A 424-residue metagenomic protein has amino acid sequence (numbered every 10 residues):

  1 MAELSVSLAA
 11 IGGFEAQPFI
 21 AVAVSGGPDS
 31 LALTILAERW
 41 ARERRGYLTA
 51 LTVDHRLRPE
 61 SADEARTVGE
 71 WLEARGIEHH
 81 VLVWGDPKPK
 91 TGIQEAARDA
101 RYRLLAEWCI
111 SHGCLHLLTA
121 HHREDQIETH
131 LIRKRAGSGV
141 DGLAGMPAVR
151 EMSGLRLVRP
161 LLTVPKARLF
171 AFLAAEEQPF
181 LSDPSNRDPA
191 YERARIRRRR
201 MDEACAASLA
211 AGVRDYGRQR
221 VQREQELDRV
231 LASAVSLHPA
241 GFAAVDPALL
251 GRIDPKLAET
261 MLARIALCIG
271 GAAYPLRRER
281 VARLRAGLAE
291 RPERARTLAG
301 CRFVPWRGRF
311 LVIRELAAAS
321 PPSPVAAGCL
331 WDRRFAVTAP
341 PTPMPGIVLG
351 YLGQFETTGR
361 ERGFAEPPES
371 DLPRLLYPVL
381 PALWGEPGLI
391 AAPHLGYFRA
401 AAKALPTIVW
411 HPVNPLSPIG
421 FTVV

Functional and structural regions predicted by a protein language model:
M1-R133, T163, A167-R168, A174 (+1 more regions): ATP-dependent adenylation/nucleotidyltransferase module used to activate substrates
L4-V6, I11-D29, Y47-T49, W84-D86 (+3 more regions): AMP-forming adenylation/ATP pyrophosphatase catalytic core
E15, G46, H112, D141 (+3 more regions): Structured loop/turn residues at beta-strand edges in well-structured enzyme cores
L57-A62, R187-A190, E293, E315: Acidic, metal-coordinating catalytic cores used for nucleic-acid/nucleotide bond scission and strand-transfer chemistry
L57-R58, Q94-E95, V158-R159, N186 (+2 more regions): A generic secondary-structure micro-motif detector that highlights 1-2 residue hydrophobic/ambivalent hotspots embedded
E78, P160, A167, A207 (+2 more regions): Proline-centered helix-kink/hinge sites
K90-I93, E192-A194, T358-E361: Short, solvent-exposed polar/charged micro-motifs at secondary-structure junctions
L115-H116, H122-R280: Flexible helical/loop "lid" subdomain adjacent to adenine-nucleotide binding pockets
